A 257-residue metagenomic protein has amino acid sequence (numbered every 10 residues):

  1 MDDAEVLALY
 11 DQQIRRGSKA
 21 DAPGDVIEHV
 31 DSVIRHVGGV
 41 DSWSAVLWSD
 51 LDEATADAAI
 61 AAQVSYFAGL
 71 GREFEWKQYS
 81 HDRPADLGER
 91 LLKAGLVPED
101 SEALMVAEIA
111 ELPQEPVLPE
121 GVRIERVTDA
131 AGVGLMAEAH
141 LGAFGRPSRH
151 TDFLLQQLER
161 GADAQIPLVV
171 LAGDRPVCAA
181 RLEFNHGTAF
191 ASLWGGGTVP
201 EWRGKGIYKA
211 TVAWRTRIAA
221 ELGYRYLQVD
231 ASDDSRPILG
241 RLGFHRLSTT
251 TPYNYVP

Functional and structural regions predicted by a protein language model:
M1-A68, R83, R149: N-terminal charged segments
M1-R16, L47-A54, E102-L104, I109-Q156 (+2 more regions): Short amphipathic alpha-helix that is part of the acyltransferase structural core
V26-V30, R83-V97, I166-C178: Conserved beta-hairpin
V37-L47, E99, F184-L193, R203: A conserved beta-turn-beta hairpin within the catalytic core of GNAT-like acetyltransferases that forms part
A56-G132, V229, S235, T251-Y255: Acyl-donor-binding surface of acyltransferase catalytic domains
A56-V64, G195-P200, G204-R217, E221 (+1 more regions): Conserved acetyl-CoA-binding loop-helix of GNAT-fold acetyltransferases
S148-E201: A conserved beta-strand-loop-helix scaffold within acyl/acetyltransferase catalytic domains
